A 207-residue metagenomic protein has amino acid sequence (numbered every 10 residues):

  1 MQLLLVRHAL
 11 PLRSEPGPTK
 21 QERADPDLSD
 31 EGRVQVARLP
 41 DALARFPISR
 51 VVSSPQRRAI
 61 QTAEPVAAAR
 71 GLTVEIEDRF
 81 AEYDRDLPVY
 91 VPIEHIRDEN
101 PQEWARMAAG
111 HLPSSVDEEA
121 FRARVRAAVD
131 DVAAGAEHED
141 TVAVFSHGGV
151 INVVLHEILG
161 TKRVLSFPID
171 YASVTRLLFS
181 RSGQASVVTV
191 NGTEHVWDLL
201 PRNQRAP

Functional and structural regions predicted by a protein language model:
Q2, V6-I76: Active-site-proximal alpha-helix that buttresses catalytic centers in soluble enzyme cores
L3, H138-S146: Generic beta-sheet signal
P11, V150-I151: Short active-site segment of divalent metal-dependent hydrolases/proteases that encodes the spacing between
D27, A69-A127, V188: Phosphate-handling substructures
A37-A44, R122, R126-A134, L155: Generic structural signal for well-ordered alpha-helical scaffold segments
S53-S54, A123, F145-S146: Short beta-strand scaffold positions
P65, V153-E157: Active-site signature of alpha/beta-hydrolase-fold catalytic machinery across serine- and Asp/Cys-nucleophile hydrolases
E75-I76, E82-H95, A134, H138-D140 (+1 more regions): Acidic, low-complexity terminal tails and accessory targeting/binding regions of phosphate-metabolizing enzymes
